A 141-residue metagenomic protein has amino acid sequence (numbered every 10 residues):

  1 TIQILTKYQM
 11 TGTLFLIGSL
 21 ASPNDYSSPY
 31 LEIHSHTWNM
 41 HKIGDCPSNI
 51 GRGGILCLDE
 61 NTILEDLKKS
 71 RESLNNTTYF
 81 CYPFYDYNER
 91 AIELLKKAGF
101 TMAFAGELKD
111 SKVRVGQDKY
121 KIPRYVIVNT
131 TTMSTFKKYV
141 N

Functional and structural regions predicted by a protein language model:
I2, T6-A91, D118-I122, V126: Metal-dependent polysaccharide deacetylase catalytic core of the NodB/CE4 family, i.e., the active-site-bearing domain
T6-Q9, A21-S22, I92, K96-N141: C-terminal domain-boundary segment and adjacent tail
